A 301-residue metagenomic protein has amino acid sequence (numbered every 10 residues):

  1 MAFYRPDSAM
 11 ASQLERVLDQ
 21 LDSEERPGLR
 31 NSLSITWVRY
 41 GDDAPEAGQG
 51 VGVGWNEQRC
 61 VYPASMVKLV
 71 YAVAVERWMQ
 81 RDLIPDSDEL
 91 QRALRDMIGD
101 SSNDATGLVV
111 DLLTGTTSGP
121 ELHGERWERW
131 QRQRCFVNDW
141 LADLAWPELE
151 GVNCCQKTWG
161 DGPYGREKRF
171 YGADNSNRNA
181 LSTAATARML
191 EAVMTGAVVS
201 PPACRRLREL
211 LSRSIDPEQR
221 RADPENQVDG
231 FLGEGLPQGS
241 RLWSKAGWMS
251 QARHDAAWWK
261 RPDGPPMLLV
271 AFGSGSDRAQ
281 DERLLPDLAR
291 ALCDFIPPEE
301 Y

Functional and structural regions predicted by a protein language model:
M1-L18, R30, R178, A187-Y301: Structured C-terminal helix/loop/strand segments within mature extracytoplasmic catalytic/sensor domains
A2-S32, E89-A173, N179-A184: Active-site-adjacent helix/loop patches that line small-molecule binding or acyl-intermediate pockets
Q13-W55, W259-K260, L269: A short, well-structured edge-of-sheet supersecondary motif
R30-S32, G50, N56-Q58, Y62-M66 (+4 more regions): Extracytoplasmic
A47-R59, L90, K168-R169: Glycine/charged-rich beta-loop-alpha catalytic/anionic-binding loops adjacent to active sites
Y62-I84, M97, L269: Active-site SXXK
V73-R81, D111, R188-T195, D294: Short glycine/serine- and small hydrophobic-enriched flexible loop segments
R77-D96, T106, S200-A203: Short, well-structured active-site flanking segments
